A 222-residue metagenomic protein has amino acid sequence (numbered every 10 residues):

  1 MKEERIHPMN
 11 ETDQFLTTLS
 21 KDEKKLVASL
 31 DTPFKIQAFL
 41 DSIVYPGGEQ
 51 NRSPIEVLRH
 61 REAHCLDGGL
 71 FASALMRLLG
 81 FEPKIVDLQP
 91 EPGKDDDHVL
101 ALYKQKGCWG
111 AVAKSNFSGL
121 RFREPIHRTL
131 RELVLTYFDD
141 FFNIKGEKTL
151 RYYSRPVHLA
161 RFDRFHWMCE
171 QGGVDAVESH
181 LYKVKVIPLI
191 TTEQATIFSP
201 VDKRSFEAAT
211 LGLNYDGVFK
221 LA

Functional and structural regions predicted by a protein language model:
K2-A222: A structural boundary/capping signal
